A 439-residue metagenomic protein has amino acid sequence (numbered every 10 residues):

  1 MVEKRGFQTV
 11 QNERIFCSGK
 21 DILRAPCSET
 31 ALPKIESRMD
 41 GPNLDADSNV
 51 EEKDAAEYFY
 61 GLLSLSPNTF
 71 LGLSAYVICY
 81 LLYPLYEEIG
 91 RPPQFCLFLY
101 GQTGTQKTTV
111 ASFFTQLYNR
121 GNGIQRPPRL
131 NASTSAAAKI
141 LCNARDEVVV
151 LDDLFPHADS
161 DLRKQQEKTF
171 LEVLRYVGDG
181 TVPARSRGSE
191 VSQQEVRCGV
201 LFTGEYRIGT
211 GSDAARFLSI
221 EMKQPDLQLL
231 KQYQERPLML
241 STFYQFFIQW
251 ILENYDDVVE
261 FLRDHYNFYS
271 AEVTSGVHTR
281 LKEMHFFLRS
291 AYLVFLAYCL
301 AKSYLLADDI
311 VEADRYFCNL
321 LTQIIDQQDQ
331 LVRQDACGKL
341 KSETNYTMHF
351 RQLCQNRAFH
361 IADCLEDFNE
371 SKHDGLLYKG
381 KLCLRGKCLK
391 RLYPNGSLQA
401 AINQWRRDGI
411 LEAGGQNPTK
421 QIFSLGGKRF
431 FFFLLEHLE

Functional and structural regions predicted by a protein language model:
M1-L63, I325-D329, D408-G409, N417 (+1 more regions): Extended, charged/polar low-complexity intrinsically disordered regions
E29-G123: P-loop NTPase catalytic core of nucleic-acid-dependent motor ATPases
R38-D45, Y60-L65, P127-A137, A184-G188 (+2 more regions): Active-site-adjacent structural elements in folded domains
Y80-L252, C383-R385, L389-L392, I402: Conserved NTP-binding/hydrolysis core of motor NTPases
Q94-L117, L300-C337, K341: Extended, well-ordered alpha-helical scaffold/bundle regions in very large, multi-domain proteins
Q194-V196, G211-L306: Phosphate-sensing "switch" segment of ASCE/P-loop ATPases
Q323-R385: Substrate-recognition/cap regions that form aromatic- and gly/pro-loop-enriched pockets for small-molecule ligands
D363-E439: Positively charged interface segments
